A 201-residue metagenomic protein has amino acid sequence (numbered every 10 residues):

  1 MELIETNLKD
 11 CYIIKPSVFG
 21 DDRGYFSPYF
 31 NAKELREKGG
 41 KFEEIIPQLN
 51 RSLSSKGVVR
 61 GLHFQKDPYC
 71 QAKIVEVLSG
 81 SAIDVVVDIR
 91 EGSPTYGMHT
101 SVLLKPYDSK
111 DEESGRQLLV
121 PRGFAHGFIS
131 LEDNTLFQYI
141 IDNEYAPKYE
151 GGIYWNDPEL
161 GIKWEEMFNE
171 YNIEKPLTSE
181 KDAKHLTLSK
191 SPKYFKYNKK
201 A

Functional and structural regions predicted by a protein language model:
M1-E112, N134, E144-A201: Non-catalytic, conserved peripheral segments adjacent to functional cores
S109-G115, F124-Q138: Ligand-binding loop in jelly-roll beta-barrel domains
I141: Short strand-turn motif at the edge of the Rossmann-like AdoMet-binding core
